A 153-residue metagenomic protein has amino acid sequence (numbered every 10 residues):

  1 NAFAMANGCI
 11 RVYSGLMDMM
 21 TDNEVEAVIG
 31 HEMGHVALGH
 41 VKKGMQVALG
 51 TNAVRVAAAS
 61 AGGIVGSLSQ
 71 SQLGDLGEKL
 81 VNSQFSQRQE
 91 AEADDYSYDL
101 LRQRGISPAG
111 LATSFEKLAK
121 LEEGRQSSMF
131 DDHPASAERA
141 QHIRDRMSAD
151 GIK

Functional and structural regions predicted by a protein language model:
N1-K153: A Zn2+-metalloprotease active-site environment signal
